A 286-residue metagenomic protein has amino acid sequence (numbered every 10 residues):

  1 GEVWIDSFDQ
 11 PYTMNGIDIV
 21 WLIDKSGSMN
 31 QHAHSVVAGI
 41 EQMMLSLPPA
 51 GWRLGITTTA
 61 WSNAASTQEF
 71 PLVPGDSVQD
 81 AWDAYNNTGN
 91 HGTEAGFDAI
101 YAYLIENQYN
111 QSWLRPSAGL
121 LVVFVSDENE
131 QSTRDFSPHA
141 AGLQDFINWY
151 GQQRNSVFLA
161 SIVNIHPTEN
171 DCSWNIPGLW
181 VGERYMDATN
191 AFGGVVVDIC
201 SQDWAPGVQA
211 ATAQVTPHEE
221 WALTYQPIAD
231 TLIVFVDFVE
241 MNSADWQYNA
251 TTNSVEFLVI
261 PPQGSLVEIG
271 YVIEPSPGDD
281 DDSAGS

Functional and structural regions predicted by a protein language model:
G1-T251, S265-G278: Divalent cation-coordinating acidic motifs and surrounding scaffolds that mediate Ca2+/Mg2+/Mn2+/Zn2+-dependent binding
T251-L258: Strand-loop-strand motifs at the edges of beta-sheets in extracellular beta-sandwich domains
V259-G264: Surface-exposed, short loops/turns at beta-strand junctions within beta-sandwich domains
D279-S286: Primarily marks secretory-pathway-exposed extracellular/lumenal segments that are disulfide- and glycosylation-prone
